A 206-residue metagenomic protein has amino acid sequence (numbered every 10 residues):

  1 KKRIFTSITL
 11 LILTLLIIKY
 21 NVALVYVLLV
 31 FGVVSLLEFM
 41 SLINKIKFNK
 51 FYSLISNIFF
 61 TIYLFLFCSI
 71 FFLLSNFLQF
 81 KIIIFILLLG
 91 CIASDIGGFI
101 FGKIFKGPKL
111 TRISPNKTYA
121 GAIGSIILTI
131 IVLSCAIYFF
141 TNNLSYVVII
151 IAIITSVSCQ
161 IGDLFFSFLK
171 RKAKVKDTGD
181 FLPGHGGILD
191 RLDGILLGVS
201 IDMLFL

Functional and structural regions predicted by a protein language model:
K1-V157: Membrane-embedded alpha-helical bundles of polytopic integral membrane proteins
M40, G162-D177: Transmembrane alpha-helical segments of integral membrane proteins
G97, F101-F105, I161, F165 (+3 more regions): Hydrophobic side-chain positions within alpha-helical transmembrane segments of multi-pass secondary transporters
K117-G124, L164, K176, G186-L189: Gly/Ser/Thr-rich beta-alpha loop segments that engage phosphate groups in nucleotides
L133-I137, R171, D202, L206: Juxtamembrane/transmembrane-helix interface segments of polytopic membrane transporters
V157-I161, R191-L192: Hydrophobic transmembrane alpha-helical segments of multi-pass transport and channel proteins
K172-G194: Interfacial loop-to-transmembrane junctions
R191-L206: Final/C-terminal transmembrane alpha-helix of multipass membrane proteins
